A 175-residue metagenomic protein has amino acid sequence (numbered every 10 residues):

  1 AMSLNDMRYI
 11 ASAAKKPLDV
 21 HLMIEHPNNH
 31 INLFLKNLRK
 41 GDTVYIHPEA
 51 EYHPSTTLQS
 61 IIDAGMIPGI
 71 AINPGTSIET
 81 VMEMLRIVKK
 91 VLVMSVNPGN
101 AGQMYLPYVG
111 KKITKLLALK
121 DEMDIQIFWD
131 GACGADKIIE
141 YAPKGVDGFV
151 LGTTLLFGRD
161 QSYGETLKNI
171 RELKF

Functional and structural regions predicted by a protein language model:
A1-S60: N-terminal active-site wall of soluble small-molecule enzyme domains
M2-H21, D63-G69, V109-F128, N169-F175: Alpha-helix-loop-beta-strand connector modules within alpha/beta enzyme cores
L18-L22, D42-I46, P68-I72, V91-V93 (+2 more regions): Hydrophobic faces of well-ordered beta-strands that scaffold small-molecule active sites in alpha/beta enzyme cores
H26-L38, T76-I87, A132-F149: Catalytic cores of alpha/beta
F34, V91, L116, D130 (+3 more regions): Conserved, mostly hydrophobic/aromatic
D42-Y52, L92-G102, K144-T166: Glycine-rich phosphate-binding active-site loops on the catalytic face of alpha/beta enzymes
P74, M82-T114, D121, D160-T166: Glycine/Thr-rich beta-alpha phosphate-binding loop at enzyme active sites
E122-Q126, G134-F175: Alpha/beta catalytic cores of nucleotide-metabolism and tRNA/nucleoside-modifying enzymes
